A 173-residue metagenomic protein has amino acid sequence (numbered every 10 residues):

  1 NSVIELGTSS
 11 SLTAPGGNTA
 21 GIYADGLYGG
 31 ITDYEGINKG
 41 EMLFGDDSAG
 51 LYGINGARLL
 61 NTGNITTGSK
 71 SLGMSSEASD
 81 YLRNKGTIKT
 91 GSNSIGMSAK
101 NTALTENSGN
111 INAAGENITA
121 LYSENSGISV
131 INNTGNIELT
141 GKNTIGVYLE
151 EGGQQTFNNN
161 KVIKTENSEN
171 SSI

Functional and structural regions predicted by a protein language model:
N1-N117, Y122-T144, Y148-S171: Surface-exposed loop/turn motifs in large extracellular/passenger domains
